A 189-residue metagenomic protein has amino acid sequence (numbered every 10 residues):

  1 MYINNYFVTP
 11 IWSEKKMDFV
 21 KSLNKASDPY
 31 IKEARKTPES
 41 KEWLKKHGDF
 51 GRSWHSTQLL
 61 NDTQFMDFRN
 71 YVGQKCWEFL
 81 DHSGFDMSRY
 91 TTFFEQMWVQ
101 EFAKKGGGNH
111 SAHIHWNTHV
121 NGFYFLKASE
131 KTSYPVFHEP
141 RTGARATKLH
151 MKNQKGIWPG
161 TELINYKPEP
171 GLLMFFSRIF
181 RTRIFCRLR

Functional and structural regions predicted by a protein language model:
M1-Y90, N109: Non-heme Fe(II)/2-oxoglutarate
Y2-N4, M174, I184: Karyopherin-beta/Importin-beta family HEAT-repeat alpha-solenoid scaffold
W12, E95, V120-G122: Hydrophobic residues positioned within well-ordered beta-strands of beta-sheet architectures
F85-K104: Hydrophobic beta-strand-centered segment that forms part of the acyl-chain substrate-binding groove
R89-T91, I114-T118, R189: A generic structural micro-feature
Q100-F175: Catalytic core of non-heme Fe(II) oxygenases with the double-stranded beta-helix
H110-H113, T182-R189: Short beta-strand His + acidic residue motifs that chelate non-heme Fe in jelly-roll/DSBH and cupin folds
R178-F180: Internal, hydrophobic beta-strand segments that form the core of beta-sheet-rich folds
